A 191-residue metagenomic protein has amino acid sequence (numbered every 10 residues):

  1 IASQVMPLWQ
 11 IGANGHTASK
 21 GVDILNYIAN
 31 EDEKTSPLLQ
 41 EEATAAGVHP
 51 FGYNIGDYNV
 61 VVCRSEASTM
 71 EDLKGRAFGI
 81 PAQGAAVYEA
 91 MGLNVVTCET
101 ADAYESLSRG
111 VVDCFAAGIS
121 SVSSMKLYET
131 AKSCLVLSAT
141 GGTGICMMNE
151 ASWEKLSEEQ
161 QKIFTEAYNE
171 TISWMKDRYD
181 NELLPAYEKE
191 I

Functional and structural regions predicted by a protein language model:
I1-I24, E41-I191: N-terminal secretory/targeting leader peptides
N26-L39: Signature of the catalytic double-stranded beta-helix
